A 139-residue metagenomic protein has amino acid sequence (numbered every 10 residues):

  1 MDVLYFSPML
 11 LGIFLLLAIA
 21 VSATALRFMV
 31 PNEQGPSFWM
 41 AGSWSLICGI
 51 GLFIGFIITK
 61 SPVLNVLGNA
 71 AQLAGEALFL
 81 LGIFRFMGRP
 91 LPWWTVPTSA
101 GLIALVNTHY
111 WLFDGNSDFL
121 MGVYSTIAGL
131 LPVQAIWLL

Functional and structural regions predicted by a protein language model:
M1, G35-G42: Short, mixed-charge, low-aromatic patches
M1-A18: Hydrophobic transmembrane alpha-helical segments in integral membrane proteins
G12, W39-S43, N65: Residue-level recognition of transmembrane alpha-helices in multi-pass small-molecule transporters/permeases
I19-F38, C48-L139: Juxtamembrane segments at transmembrane-helix boundaries in multi-pass signal-transduction membrane proteins
